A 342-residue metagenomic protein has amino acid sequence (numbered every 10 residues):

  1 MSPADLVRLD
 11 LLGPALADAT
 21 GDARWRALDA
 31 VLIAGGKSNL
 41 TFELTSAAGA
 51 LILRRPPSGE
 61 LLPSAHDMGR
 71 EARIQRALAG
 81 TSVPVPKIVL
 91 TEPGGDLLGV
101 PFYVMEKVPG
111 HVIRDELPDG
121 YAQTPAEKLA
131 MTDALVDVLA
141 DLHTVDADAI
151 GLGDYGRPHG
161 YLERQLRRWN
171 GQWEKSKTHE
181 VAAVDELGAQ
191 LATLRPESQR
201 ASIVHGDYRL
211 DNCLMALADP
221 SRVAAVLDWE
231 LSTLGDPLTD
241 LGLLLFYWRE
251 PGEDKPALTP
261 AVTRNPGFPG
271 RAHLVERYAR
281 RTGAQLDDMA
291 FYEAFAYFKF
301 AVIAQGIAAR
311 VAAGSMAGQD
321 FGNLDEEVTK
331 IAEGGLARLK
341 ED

Functional and structural regions predicted by a protein language model:
M1-R24: Juxta-kinase regulatory segment immediately upstream of eukaryotic protein kinase catalytic domains
D29-I203, A218-S221: ATP-binding pocket architecture of kinase catalytic cores
G156-R157, A284-A296: All-alpha amphipathic helical-bundle segments outside canonical DNA-binding/catalytic cores that form hydrophobic
I203-H205, L210: Catalytic-loop of the protein kinase fold
C213-M215: Hydrophobic residue at the +6 position relative to the catalytic HRD Asp in the kinase catalytic loop
L227-S232: Activation of the activation-loop gatekeeper triad in protein kinase-fold domains
T239-T282, A296-G314: Active-site activation/catalytic loop segments of kinase-like enzymes and analogous catalytic loops in related
A284-D288, V302-D342: Helical subdomain adjoining the active site within ATP-dependent kinase catalytic cores
